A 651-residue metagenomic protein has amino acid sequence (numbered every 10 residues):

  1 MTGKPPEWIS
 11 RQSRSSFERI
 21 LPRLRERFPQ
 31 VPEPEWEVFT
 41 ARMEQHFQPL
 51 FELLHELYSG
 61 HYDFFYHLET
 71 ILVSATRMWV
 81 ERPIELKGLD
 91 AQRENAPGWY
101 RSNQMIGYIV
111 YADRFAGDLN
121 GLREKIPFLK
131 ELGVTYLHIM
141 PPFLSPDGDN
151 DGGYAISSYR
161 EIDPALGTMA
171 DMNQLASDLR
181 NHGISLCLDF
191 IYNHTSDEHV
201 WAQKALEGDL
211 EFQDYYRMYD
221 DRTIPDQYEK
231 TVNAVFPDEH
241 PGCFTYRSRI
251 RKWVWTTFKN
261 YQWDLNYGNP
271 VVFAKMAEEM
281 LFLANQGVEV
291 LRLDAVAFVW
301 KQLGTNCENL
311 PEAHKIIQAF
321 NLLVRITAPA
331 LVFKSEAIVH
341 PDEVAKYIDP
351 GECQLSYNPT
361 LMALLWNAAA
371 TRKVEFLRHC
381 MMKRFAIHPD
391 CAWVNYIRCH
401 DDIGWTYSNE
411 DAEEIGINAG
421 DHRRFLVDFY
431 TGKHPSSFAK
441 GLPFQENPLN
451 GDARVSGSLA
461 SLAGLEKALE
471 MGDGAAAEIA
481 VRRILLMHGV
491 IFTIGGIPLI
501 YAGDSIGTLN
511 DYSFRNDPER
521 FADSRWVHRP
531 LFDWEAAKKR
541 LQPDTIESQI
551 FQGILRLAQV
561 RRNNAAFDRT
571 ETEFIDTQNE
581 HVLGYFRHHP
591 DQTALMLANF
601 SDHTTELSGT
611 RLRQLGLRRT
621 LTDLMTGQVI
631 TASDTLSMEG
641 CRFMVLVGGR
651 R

Functional and structural regions predicted by a protein language model:
T2-R651: Active-site and adjacent substrate-binding regions of carbohydrate-active enzymes
